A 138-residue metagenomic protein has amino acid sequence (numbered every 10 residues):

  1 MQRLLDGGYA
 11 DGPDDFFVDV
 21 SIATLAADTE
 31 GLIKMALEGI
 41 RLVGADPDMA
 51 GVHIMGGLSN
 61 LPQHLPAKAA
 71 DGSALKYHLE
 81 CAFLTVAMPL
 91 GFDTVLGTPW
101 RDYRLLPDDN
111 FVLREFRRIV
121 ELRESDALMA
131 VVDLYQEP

Functional and structural regions predicted by a protein language model:
M1-E121, M129-A130: Catalytic alpha/beta core domains of metabolic enzymes, predominantly
D133-P138: Terminal or standalone catalytic/regulatory effector modules within metabolic enzymes and repeat proteins
